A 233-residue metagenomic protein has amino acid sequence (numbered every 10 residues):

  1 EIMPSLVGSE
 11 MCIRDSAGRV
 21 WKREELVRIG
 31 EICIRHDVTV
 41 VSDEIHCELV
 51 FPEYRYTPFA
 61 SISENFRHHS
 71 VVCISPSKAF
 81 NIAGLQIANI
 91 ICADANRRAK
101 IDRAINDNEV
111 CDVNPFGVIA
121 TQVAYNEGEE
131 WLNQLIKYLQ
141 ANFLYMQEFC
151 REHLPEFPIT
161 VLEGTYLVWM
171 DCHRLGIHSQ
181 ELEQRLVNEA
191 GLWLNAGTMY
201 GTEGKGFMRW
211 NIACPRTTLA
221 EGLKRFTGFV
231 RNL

Functional and structural regions predicted by a protein language model:
E1-G8, I13: Single conserved hydrophobic/aromatic residue that forms the stacking wall/gate of nucleotide- or nucleobase-binding
R14-T39, H46-I82, N96: Active-site pre-lysine segment of PLP-dependent enzymes
N65, C92, N96-F116: Active-site C-terminal subdomain of aminotransferase-like
N65-R67, N81, A95-K100, E129-W131 (+1 more regions): Short helix-loop capping/hinge motifs at secondary-structure junctions, enriched in acidic/polar residues
F66, G176-H178, R185-L194, Y200-L233: PLP-dependent enzyme catalytic core of the Aspartate aminotransferase-like
A99-N106, A124-Q147, S179: Structural signature of PLP-dependent enzymes
P115-V118, Q122, Y138-Q147, I159-C172 (+1 more regions): Conserved glycine-rich beta-strand-loop-beta hairpin in the small C-terminal domain of fold type I
